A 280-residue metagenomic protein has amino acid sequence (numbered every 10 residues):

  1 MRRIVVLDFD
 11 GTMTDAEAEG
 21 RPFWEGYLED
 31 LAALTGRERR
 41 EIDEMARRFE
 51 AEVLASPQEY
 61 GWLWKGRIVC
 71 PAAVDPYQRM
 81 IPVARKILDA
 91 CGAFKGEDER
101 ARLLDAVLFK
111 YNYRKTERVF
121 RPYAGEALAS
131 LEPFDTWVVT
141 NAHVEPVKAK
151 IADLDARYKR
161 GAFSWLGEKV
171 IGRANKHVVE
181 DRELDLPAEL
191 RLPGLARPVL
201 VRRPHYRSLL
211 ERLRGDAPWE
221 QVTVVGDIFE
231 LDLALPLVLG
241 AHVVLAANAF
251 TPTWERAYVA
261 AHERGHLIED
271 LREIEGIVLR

Functional and structural regions predicted by a protein language model:
M1-R2, G125, A129, V139 (+1 more regions): Asp-based, Mg2+/Mn2+-dependent phosphohydrolase catalytic module
M1-R47, L54-A55: Active-site neighborhood of HAD-like aspartate-dependent phosphohydrolases
D15, V138-V139: Small/polar loops that bind or transfer phosphate-bearing groups
E19-F23, F120, P198-Y206: Phosphate/oxyanion-binding active-site loops and adjacent basic polyanion-contact surfaces
A32-R47, G92-D105, K159-G167, W219: Short, surface-exposed acidic
R48-N112: A metal-dependent, Asp-based hydrolase signature
A73-P82, N112-V138, V144, K148: Short, acidic loop-to-helix structural element flanking the phosphoryl-transfer center in phosphate-processing enzymes
L104-E117, L190-R197: Glycine-rich phosphate-binding "P-loop"
